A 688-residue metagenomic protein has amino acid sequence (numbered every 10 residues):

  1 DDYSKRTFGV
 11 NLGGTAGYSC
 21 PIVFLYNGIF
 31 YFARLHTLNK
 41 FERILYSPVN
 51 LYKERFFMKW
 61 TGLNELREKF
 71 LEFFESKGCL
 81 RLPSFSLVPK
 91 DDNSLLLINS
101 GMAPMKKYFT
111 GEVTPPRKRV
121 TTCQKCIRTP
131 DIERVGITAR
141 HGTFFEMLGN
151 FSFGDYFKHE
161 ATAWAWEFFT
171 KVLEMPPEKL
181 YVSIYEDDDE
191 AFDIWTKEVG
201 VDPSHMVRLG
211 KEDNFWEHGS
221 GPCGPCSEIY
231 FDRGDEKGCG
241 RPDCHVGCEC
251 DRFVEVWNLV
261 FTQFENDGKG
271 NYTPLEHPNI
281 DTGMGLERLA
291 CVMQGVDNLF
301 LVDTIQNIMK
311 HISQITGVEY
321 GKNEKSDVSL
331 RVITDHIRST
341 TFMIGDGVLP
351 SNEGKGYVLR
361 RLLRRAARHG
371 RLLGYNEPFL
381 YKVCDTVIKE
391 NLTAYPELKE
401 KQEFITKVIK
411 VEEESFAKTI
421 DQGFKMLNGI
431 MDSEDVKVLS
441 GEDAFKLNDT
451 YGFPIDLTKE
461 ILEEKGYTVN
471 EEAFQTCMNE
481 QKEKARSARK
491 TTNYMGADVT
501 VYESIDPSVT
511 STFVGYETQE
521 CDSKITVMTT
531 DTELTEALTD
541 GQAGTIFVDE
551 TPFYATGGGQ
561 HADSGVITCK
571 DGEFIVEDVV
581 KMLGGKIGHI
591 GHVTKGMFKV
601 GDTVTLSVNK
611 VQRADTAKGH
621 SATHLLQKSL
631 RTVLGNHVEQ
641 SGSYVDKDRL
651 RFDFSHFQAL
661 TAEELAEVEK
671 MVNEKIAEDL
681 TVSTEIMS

Functional and structural regions predicted by a protein language model:
S4-G13, C20-I22, N27-I29, K40-E42: N-terminal amphipathic/hydrophobic targeting modules at extreme N-termini, encompassing cleavable Sec/SRP-type signal
K5, C20, L38-K40, P48 (+2 more regions): Compositionally biased regions
T7, Y18, F24, N50 (+3 more regions): Secreted/extracellular small peptides and ectodomain modules produced from precursors
L12, G28-I29, V49-L51, H624: Enriched but not universal
V23, F30, L45, T500-Y502 (+1 more regions): Residues marking helix boundaries in flexible regions
Y31, L35-F57: Short, Lys/Arg-enriched N-terminal segments with co-localized hydrophobic residues within the first ~10-30 amino acids
E54, M58-S688: A glycine- and charged-residue-rich anion-binding loop/surface
